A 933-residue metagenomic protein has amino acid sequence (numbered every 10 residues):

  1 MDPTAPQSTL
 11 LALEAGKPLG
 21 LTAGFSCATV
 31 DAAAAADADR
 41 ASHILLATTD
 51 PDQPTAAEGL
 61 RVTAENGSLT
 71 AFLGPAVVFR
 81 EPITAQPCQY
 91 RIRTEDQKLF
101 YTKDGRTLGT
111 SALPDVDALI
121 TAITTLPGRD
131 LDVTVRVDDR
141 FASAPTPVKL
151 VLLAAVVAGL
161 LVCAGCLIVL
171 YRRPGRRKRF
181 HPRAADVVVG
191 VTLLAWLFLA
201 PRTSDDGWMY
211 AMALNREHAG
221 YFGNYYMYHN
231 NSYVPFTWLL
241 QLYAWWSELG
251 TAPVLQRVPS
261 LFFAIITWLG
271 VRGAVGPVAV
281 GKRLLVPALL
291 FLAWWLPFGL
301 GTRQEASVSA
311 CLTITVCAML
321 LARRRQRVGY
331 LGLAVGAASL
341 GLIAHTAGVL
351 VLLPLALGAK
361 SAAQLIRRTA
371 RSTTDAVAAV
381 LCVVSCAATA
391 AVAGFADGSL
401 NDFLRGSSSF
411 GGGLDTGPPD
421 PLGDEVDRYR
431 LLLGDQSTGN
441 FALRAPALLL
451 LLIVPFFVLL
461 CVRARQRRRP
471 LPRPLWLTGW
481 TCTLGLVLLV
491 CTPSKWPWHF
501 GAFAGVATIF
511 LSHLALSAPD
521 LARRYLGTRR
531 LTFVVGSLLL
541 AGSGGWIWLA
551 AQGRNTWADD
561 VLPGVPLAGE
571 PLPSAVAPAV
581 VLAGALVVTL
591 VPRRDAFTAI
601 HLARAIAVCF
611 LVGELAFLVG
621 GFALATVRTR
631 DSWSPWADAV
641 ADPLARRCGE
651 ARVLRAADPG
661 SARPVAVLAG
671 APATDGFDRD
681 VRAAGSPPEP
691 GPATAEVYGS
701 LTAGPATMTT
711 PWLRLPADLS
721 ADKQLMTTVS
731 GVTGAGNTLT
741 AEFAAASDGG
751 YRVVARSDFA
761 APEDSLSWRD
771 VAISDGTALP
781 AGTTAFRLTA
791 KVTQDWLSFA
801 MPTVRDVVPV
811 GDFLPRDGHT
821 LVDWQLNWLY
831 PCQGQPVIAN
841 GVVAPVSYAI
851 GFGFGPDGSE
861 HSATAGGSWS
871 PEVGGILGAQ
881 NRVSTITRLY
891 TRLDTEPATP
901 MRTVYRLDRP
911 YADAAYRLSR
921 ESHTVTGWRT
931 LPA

Functional and structural regions predicted by a protein language model:
D132-A144, F236-E248, G412-A442, W557-G569: Juxtamembrane membrane-water interface segments that cap and precede transmembrane helices
F141-W196, G276-V280: Start-transfer (signal-anchor) and selected internal transmembrane alpha helices of multi-pass inner/ER membrane
A211-L214, M227-F263, G341, R428: Short hydrophobic/aromatic helix or loop-helix immediately within or flanking a transmembrane segment in polytopic
V258-K282, V286-P287: Transmembrane-helix motifs of polytopic, lipid-linked glycan transferases
G281-A356: Membrane-embedded helix bundles of polyisoprenyl
L321-A322, L350-S385: Perimembrane helix-loop-helix junctions
A376-L431: Membrane-lumen/periplasm interface segments of specific transmembrane helices in polyprenyl phosphate-linked
R529-V681: Transmembrane helical bundles and short interhelical boundary loops of multi-pass, membrane-embedded
